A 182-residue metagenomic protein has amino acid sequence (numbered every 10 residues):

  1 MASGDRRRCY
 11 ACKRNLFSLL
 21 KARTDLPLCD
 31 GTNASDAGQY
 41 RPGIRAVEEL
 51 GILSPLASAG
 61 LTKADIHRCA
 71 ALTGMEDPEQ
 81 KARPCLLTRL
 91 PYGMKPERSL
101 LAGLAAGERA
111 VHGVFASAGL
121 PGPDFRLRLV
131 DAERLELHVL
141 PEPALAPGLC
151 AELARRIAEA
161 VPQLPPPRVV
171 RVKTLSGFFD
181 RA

Functional and structural regions predicted by a protein language model:
M1-T73, D77: Active-site adenylate/phosphate-handling loop in enzymes that bind or generate adenylated species
R8, C12, P96-S99, G103 (+1 more regions): Catalytic cores of large soluble enzymes that bind and process phosphate-bearing ligands
N15-S18, I52-L56, D77-E79, L104 (+3 more regions): Glycine-rich loops and low-complexity Gly/Arg-rich segments that provide flexible linkers or classic glycine-based
L28-G31, G43, G93, G119 (+1 more regions): Glycine-centered flexibility motif
E49, R83, P166: A residue-level signal for beta-strand positions that form part of recognition/binding surfaces within mature
A57, L61-K63, H67-D124: Mid-to-C-terminal catalytic subdomains of enzymes that bind/position adenosyl phosphate moieties or nucleic-acid
A102-A182: Peripheral terminal appendages
